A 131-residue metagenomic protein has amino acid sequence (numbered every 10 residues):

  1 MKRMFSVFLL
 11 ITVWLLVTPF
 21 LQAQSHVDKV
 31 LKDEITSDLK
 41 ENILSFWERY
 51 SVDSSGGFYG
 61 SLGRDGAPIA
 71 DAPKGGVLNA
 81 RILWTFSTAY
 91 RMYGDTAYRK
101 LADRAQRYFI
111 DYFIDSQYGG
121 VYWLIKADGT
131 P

Functional and structural regions predicted by a protein language model:
M1-M4: Positively charged n-region of N-terminal signal peptides that target proteins for export
S6-V7, T85: Short amphipathic alpha-helical "recognition" segments used for binding
V7-P19: Bacterial N-terminal signal peptides
Q24-P131: Glycan-recognition and catalytic cores of secretory/periplasmic carbohydrate-active enzymes
